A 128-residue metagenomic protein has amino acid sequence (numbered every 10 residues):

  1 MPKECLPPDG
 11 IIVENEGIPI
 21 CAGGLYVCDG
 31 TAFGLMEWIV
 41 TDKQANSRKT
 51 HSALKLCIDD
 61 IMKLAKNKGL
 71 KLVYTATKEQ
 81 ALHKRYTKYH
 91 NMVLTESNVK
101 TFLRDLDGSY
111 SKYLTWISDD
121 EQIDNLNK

Functional and structural regions predicted by a protein language model:
M1-E4, I12, K112-K128: Short amphipathic alpha-helix that is part of the acyltransferase structural core
M1-T41: A conserved beta-strand-loop-helix scaffold within acyl/acetyltransferase catalytic domains
I12, A76-K78, F102-L106: Histidine- and aromatic-rich ligand-binding microenvironments
E16-G17, Q44, D105-S109: Short loop segments at secondary-structure junctions
P19, K84, Y110-K112: Short, surface-exposed beta-strand/loop "edge" segments at domain boundaries and coil↔beta transitions
G23, T50-S52, T95-V99, Y113-E121: Short, structured secondary-structure boundary patches
G34-N91, E96-S97: Acyl-donor binding region in acyl/amide transferases
M92-S109: Conserved catalytic-core motifs of GNAT/GCN5-like acyltransferases
